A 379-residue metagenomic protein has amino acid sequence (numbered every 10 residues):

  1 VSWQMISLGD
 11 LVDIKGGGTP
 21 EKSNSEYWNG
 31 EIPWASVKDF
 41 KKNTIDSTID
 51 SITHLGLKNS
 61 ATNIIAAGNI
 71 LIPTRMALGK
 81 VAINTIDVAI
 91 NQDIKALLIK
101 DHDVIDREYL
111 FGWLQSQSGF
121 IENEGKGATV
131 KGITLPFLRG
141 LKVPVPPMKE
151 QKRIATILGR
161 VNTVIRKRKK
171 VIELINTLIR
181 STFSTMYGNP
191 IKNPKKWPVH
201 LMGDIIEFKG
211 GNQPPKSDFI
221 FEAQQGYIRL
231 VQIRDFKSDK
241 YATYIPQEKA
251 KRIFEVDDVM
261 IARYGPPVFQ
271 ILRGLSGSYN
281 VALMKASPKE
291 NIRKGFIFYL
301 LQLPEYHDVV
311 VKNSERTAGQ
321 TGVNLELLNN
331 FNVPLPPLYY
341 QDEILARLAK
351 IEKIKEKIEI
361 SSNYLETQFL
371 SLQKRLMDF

Functional and structural regions predicted by a protein language model:
V1-G18, G140-A155, V171-S181, T185-Q213 (+3 more regions): Non-catalytic DNA-recognition/assembly elements of restriction-modification systems
G9-N24, K38-A67, G203-F219, G226-V256: Sequence-specific dsDNA recognition surfaces
E21-N29, G127, K195-P198, P215-A223 (+1 more regions): Short coil/turn segments at secondary-structure boundaries
S25, T85, T129-I133, I220 (+2 more regions): Short proline/glycine-enriched turn/loop segments at secondary-structure junctions
S36-V37, D50-Q115, Q232-I233, A250-Y306 (+2 more regions): A short beta-sheet element
K95, Q115-V143, M284, L303-V333: Specificity-determining recognition surfaces
R168: Conserved glycine-bearing catalytic or ligand-binding loops at nucleotide- and phosphate-handling centers of large
